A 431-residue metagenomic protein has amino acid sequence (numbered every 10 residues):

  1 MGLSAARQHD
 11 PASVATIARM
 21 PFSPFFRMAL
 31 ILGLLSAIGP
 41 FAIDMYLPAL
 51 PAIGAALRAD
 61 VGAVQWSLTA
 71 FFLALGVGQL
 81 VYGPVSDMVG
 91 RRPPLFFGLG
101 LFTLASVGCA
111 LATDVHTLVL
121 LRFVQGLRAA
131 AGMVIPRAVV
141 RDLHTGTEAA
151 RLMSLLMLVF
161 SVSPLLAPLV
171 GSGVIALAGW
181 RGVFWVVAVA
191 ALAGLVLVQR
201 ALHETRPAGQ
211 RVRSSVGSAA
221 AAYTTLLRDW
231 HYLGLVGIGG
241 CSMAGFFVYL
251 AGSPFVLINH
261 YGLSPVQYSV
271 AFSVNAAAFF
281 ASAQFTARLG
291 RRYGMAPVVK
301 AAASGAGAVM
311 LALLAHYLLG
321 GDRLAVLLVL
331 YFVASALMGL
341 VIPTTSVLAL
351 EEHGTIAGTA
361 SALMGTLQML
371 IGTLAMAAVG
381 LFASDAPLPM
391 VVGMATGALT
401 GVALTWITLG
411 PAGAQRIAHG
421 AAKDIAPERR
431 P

Functional and structural regions predicted by a protein language model:
V14-P21, H203-V236: Juxtamembrane intracellular "pre-TM" segments in multi-pass secondary transporters
A56-R58, G90, L111-T117, R128 (+2 more regions): Helix-breaking motifs and short loop linkers at transmembrane-helix boundaries and internal kinks in secondary membrane
V77-H116: Conserved MFS/SLC helix-loop-helix module at the cytosolic interface between two early adjacent transmembrane helices
Q79-G90, S282-A296: Helix-to-loop junctions at the C-terminal end of transmembrane segments in multipass secondary transporters
L101, A105-G108, H116-V124, A325-Y331: Paired small-residue
T117, S154-R200: Helix-loop-helix hairpin linking two adjacent transmembrane segments in secondary transporters
L121-F160: Cytoplasmic helix-loop-helix junction between adjacent transmembrane helices in 12-TM secondary transporters
V299-I342: C-terminal transmembrane helical hairpin of 12-TM major facilitator-type secondary transporters
